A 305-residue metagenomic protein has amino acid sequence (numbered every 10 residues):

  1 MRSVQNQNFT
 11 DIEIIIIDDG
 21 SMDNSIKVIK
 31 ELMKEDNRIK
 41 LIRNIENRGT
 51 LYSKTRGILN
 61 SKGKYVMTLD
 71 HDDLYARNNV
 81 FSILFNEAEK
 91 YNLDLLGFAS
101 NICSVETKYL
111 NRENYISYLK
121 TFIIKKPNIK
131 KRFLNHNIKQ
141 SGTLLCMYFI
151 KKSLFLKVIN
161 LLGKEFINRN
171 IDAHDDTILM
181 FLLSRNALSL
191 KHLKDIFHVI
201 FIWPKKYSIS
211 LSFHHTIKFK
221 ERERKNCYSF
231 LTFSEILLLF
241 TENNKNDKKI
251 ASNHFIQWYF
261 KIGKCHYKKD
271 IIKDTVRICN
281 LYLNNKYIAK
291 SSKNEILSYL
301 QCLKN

Functional and structural regions predicted by a protein language model:
M1-L231, F240, K293, K304: Nucleotide-sugar donor-binding/catalytic module of glycosyltransferases that assemble extracellular/cell-envelope
K90, K249-N305: Membrane-interface aromatic/basic loop that binds lipid-linked glycans or pyrophosphate carriers, typified by
F233-S234, C279: Non-transmembrane amphipathic alpha-helical segments
T241-N246: Flexible helix-coil transition and linker loops at the boundaries of alpha-helical arrays
